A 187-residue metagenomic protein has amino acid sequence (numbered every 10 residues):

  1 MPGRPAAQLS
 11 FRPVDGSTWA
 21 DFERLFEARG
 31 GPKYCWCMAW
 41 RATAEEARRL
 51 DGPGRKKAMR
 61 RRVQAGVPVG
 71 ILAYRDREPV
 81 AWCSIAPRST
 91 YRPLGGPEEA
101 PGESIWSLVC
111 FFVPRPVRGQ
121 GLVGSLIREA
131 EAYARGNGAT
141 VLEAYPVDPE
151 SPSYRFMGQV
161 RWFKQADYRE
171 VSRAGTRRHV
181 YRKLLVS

Functional and structural regions predicted by a protein language model:
M1-R41: Conserved N-terminal entry element of GNAT/NAT acetyltransferase domains
K33, A65, Y74, E78-R118 (+1 more regions): Conserved acyl-donor/pantetheine-binding loop and adjacent beta-alpha core of acyl/acetyltransferases and related
W36-V69, R75: Active-site rim helix/loop that mediates acceptor-substrate recognition in acyltransferases
A58-R61, G96-E99, D167-Y168: Short, P/G- and charge-enriched loop/turn segments at secondary-structure junctions
C110-V113, G119-R135: Conserved acetyl-CoA-binding loop-helix of GNAT-fold acetyltransferases
I127, A134-Y154: Conserved GNAT acetyl-CoA-binding A-motif
R155-A166, V171-S187: C-terminal "cap" of GNAT-fold acetyltransferases
